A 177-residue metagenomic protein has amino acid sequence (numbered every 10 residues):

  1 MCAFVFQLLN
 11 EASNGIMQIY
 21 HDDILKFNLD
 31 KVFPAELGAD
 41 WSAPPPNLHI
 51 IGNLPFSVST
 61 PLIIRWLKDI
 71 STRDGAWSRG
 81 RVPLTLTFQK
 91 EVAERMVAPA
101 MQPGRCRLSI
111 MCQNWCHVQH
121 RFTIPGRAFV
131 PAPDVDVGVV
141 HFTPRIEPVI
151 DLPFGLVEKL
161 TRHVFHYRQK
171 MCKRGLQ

Functional and structural regions predicted by a protein language model:
M1-H163: Catalytic cores of RNA-modifying enzymes
T161-Q177: Pseudouridine synthase
